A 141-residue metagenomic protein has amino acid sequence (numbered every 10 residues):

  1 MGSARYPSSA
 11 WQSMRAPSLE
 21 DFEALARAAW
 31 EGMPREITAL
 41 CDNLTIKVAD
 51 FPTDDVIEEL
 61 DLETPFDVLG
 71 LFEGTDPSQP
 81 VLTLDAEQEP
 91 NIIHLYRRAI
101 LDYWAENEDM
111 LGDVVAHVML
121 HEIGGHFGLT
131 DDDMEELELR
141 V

Functional and structural regions predicted by a protein language model:
G2-V114, H126, T130-E135, V141: Active-site rim/adjacent substrate-binding subdomains
V118, E122-H126: Catalytic glutamate of the conserved HExxH
